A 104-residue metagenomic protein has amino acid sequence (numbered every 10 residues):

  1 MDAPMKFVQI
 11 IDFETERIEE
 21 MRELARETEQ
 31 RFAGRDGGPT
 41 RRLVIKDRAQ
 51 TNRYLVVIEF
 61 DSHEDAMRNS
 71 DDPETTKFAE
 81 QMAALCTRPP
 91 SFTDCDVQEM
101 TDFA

Functional and structural regions predicted by a protein language model:
M1-T75, E80, L85-A104: Short S/T/G/P-rich N-terminal loop/turn motif that feeds into the first structured element of a domain
